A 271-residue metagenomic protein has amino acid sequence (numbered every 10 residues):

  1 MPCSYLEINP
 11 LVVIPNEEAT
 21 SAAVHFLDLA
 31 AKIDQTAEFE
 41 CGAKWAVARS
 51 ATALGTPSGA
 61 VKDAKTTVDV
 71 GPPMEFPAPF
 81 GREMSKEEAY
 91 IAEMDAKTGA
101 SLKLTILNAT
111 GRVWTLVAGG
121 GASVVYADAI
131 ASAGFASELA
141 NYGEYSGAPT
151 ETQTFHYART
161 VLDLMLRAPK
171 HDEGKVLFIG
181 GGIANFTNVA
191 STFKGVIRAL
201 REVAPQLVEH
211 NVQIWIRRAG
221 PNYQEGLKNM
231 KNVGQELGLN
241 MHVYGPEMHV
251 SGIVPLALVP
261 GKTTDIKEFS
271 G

Functional and structural regions predicted by a protein language model:
M1-I8, V12-F178, V189-K194, R198-Q206 (+2 more regions): ATP-dependent carboxylate/acyl-activation modules
G182-T187: Short acidic, S/G/P-rich loop/turn micro-motifs used as interaction or catalytic elements
H210-R218: Short internal beta-strands
